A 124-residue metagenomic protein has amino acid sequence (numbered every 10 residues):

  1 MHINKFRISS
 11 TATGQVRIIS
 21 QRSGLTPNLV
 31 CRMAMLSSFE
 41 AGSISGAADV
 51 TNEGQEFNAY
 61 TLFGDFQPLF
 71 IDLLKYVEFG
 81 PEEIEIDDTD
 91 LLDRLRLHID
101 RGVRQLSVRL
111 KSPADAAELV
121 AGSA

Functional and structural regions predicted by a protein language model:
H2, S9-L29, M33, A59 (+1 more regions): Surface-exposed, Lys/Arg-rich phosphate-binding patches that contact polyanionic backbones
R7-I8, F66: A generic short alpha-helical patch detector that favors 3-5-residue windows in or near N-terminal regions
I8-S9, V50: Short amphipathic alpha-helical segments, especially helix-boundary/capping motifs
L25-A48: Short, basic amphipathic alpha-helical segments that act as recognition/interaction helices in nucleic-acid-binding
E40-G80: Short, positively charged interaction helices/loops
F63-V108: Intrinsically disordered, low-complexity, charge-dense segments enriched in Lys/Arg and Glu/Asp interspersed
A114-A124: Glycine-rich, aromatic-bearing surface loops/beta-hairpins
